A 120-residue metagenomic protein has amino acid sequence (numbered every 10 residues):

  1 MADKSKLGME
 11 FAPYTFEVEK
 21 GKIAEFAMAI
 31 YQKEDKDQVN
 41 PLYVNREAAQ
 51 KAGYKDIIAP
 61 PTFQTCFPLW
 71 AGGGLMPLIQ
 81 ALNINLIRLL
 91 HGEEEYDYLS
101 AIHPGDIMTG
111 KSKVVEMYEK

Functional and structural regions predicted by a protein language model:
M1-H91: Hot-dog-fold acyl-thioester-processing enzymes
G92-K120: Hydrophobic beta-sheet segments that form the core/acyl-binding groove of ACP/CoA-dependent acyl-chain-processing
